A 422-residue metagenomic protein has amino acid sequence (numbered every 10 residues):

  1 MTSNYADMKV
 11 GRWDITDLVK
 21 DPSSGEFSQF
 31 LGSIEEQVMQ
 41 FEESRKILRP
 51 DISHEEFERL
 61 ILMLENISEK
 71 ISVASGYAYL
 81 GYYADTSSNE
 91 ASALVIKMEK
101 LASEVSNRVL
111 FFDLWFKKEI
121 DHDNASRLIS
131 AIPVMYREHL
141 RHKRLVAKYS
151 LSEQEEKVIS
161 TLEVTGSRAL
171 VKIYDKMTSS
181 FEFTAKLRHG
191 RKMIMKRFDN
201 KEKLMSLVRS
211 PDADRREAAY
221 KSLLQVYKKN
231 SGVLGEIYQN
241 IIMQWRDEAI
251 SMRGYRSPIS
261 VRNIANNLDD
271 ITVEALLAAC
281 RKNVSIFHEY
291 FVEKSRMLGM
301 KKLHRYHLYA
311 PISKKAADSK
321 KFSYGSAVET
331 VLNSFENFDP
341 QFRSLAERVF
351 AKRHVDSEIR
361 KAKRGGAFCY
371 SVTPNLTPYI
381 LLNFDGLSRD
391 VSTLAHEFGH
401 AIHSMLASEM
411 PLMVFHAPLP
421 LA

Functional and structural regions predicted by a protein language model:
M1-A316: A well-structured
L62-E65, I242-M243, F350, H354-K363: Conserved oxyanion/phosphate-binding beta-strand-loop segments in alpha/beta enzyme cores
E293, M297-P340, C369, I380 (+1 more regions): Long, K/E/R/D-enriched contiguous segments that form extended
A317-F322, D356-L376: Catalytic zinc-binding patch centered on the HExxH motif and its immediate surroundings that defines zinc-dependent
S319-Y324, N375-A395, E409: Short pre-active-site segment immediately N-terminal to the catalytic Zn-binding motif
R343, V349-R353, A422: Acidic/histidine-enriched, beta-strand-rich ligand/metal-binding domains
T393-E397, A401, M405: Catalytic glutamate of the conserved HExxH
S404-A422: Post-HEXXH active-site segment of zinc metalloproteases
